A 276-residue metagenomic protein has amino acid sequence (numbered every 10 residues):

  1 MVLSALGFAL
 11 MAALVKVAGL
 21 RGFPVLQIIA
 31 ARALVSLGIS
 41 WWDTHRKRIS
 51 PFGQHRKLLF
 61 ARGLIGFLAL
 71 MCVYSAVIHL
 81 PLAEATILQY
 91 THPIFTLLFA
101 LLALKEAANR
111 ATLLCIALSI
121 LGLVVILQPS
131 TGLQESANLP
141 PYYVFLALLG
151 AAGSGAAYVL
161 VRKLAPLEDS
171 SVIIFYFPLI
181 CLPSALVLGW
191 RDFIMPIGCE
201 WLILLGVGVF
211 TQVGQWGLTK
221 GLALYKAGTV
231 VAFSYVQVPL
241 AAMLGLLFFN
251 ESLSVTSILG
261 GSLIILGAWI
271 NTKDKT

Functional and structural regions predicted by a protein language model:
M1-L3, Q54-L64, A108-L121, Y143-V144 (+2 more regions): Cytoplasmic-side transmembrane-helix entry/capping segments in multi-pass membrane proteins
M1-S4, T44-C72, P141-G150, M195-V213: Loop-to-transmembrane-helix transition segments
R21-L68, G153-A157, Y176-R191: Transmembrane alpha-helices of multi-pass small-molecule transport proteins
G22, A30, F52-H55, Q128-A152 (+2 more regions): Juxtamembrane helix-entry segments on the extracytoplasmic side of multipass membrane proteins
A85-T91, L164-I180, Q215-L247: Helix-helix packing/entry segments at the starts of transmembrane helices
P93-A117, P239-I258: C-terminal transmembrane-helix exit sites in multi-pass transporters
A111-S130, T256-K275: Hydrophobic transmembrane alpha-helices of multi-pass small-molecule transport proteins
L133-F193: Transmembrane alpha-helical segments that form core, pore/gating elements of small-molecule transporters/exporters
